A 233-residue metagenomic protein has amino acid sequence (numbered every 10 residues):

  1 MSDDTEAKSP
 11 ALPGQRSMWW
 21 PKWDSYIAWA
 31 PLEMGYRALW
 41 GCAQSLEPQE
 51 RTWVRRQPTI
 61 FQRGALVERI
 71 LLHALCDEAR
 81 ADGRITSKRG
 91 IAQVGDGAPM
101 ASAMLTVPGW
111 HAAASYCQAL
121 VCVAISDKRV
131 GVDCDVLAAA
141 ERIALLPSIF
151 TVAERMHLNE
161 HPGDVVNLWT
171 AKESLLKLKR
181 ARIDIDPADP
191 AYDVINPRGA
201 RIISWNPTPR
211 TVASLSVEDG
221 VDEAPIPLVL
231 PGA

Functional and structural regions predicted by a protein language model:
S2-A233: Core catalytic alpha/beta fold that binds nucleotide/phospho-ligands
